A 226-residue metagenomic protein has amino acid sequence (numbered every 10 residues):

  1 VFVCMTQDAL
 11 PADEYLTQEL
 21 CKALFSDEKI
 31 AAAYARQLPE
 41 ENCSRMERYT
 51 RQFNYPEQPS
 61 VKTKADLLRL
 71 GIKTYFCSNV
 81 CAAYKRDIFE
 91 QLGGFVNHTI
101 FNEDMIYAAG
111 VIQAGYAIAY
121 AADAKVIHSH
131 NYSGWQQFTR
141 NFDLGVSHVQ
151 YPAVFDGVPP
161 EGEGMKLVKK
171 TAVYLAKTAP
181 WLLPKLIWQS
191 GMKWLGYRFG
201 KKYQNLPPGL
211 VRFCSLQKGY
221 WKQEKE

Functional and structural regions predicted by a protein language model:
V1, I30-A32, I118: Short, Asp-centered acidic motifs that coordinate Mg2+ and/or phosphate in catalytic or ligand-binding sites
V1-L10: Short beta-strand-to-loop acidic/aromatic patch adjacent to the donor-nucleotide binding site
L10, E14-E47: Conserved donor NDP-sugar-binding/catalytic core segment of glycosyltransferases
R48-F53, Q136-T139: Short, hinge-like loop/turn segments at secondary-structure boundaries
K64-Y84, I100: A recurrent flexible, glycine/aromatic-enriched loop bordering the glycosyltransferase active site that acts as
A82, I88-G93, H98-A124: A short, conserved alpha-helix in the catalytic core of glycosyltransferases
I118, A124-G196: Active-site-adjacent helix/loop segment of glycosyltransferases that harbors family-specific signature motifs
P184-E226: Membrane-interface aromatic/basic loop that binds lipid-linked glycans or pyrophosphate carriers, typified by
